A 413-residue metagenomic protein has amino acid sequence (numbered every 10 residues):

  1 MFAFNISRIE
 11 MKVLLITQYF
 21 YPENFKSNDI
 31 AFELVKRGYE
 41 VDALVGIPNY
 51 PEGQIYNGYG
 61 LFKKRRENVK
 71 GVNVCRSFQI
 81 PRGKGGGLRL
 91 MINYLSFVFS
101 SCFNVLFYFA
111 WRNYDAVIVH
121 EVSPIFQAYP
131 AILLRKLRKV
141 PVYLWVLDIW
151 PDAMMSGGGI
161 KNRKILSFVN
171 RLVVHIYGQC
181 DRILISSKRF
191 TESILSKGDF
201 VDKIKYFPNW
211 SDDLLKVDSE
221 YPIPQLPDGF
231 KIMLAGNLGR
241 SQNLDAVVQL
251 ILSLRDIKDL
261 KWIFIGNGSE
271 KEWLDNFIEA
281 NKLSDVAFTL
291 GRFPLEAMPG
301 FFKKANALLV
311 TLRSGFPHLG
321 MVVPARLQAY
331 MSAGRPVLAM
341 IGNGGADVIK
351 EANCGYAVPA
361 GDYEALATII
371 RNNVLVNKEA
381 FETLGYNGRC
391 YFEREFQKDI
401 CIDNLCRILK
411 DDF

Functional and structural regions predicted by a protein language model:
F2-N68: N-terminal subdomain of nucleotide-sugar transferases
I47, R189, F207-W210: Carbohydrate-associated surface elements
F126, L133-L137, R163-I183: Membrane-proximal helix-turn-helix segments that form the acceptor-binding/catalytic region of lipid-linked
D181, V286, F302-M321, R335: Acidic donor-binding loop of glycosyltransferase active sites
S211, P224-Q242, V248-I251, I263: Conserved donor-binding/catalytic core segment of Leloir-type glycosyltransferases
G229, I265, E272-G300: Nucleotide-activated donor-binding/catalytic signature segment of Leloir-type glycosyltransferases, i.e., the conserved
A346-N372: Change "using UDP/GDP/dTDP sugars" to "using nucleotide sugars
E379-R394: A short, well-ordered alpha-helix in the C-terminal region of glycosyltransferases
